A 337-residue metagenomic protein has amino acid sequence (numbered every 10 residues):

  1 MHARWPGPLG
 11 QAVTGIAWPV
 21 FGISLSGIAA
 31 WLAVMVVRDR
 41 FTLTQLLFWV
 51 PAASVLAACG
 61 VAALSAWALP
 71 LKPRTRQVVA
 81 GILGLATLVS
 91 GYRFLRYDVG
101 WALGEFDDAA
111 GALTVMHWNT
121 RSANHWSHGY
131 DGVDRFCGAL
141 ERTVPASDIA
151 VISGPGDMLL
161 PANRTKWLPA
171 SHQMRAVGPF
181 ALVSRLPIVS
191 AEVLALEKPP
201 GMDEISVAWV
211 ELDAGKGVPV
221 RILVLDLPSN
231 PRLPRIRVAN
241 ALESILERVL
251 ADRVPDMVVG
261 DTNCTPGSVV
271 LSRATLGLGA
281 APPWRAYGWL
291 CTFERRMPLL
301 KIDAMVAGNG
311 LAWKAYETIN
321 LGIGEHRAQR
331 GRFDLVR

Functional and structural regions predicted by a protein language model:
H2-T165, R337: N-terminal, active-site-proximal structural segment of metallo-dependent hydrolase catalytic domains
V115, R121-E141, G154-R337: Soluble catalytic domains of enzymes that build or remodel membrane lipids, polysaccharides, and related
